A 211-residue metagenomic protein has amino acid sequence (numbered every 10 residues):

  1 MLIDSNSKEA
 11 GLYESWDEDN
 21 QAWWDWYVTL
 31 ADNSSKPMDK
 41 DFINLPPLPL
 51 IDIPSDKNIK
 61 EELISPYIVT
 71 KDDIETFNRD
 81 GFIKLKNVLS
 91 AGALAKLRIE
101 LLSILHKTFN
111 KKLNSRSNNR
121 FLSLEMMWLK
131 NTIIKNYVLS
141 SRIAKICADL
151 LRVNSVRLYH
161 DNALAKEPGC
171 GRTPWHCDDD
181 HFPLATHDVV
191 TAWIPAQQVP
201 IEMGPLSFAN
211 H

Functional and structural regions predicted by a protein language model:
M1-T76: Fe(II)/2-oxoglutarate
P66, F82-K84, T191-P195: Conserved hydrophobic/aromatic beta-strand scaffold that supports enzyme active sites
T70, S140-A144, V189: A structural signal for well-ordered alpha-helical scaffolds and beta->alpha junctions
E75-F82, K86-I143, G169-R172: Non-heme Fe(II)/2-oxoglutarate
I104-K107, V153, V199-E202: Phosphate/oxyanion-binding loops and surfaces in catalytic or ligand/nucleic-acid-binding neighborhoods
S140, A144, A148-N154: Oxidoreductase and adenylate-handling cofactor-binding alpha/beta cores
I146, C170-H211: Catalytic core of non-heme Fe(II) oxygenases with the double-stranded beta-helix
R152-K166: Active-site cores enriched in adjacent His and Asp/Glu residues with nearby glycine-rich loops that coordinate divalent
